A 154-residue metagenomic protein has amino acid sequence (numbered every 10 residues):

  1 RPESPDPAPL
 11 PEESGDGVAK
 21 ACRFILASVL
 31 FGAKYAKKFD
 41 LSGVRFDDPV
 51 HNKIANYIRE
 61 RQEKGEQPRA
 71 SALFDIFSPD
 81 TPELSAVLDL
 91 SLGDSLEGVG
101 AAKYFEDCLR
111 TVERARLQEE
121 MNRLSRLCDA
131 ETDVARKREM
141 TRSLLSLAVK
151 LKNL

Functional and structural regions predicted by a protein language model:
R1-Q67, V87-L90, Q118: Non-catalytic protein-protein interaction segments used by genome-maintenance enzymes to assemble and couple activities
E63-L154: Bacterial replisome coupling helices
